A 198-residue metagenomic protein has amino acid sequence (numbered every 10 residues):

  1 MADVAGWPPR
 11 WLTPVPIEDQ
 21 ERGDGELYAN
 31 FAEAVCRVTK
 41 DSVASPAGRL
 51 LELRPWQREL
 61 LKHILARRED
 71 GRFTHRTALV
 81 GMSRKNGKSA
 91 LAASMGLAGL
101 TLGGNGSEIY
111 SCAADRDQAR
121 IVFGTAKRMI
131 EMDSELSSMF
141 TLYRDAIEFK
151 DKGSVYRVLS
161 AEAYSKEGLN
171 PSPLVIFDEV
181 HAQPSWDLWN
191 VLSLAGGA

Functional and structural regions predicted by a protein language model:
M1-A198: Phosphate/NTP-binding elements of NTP-utilizing enzymes
